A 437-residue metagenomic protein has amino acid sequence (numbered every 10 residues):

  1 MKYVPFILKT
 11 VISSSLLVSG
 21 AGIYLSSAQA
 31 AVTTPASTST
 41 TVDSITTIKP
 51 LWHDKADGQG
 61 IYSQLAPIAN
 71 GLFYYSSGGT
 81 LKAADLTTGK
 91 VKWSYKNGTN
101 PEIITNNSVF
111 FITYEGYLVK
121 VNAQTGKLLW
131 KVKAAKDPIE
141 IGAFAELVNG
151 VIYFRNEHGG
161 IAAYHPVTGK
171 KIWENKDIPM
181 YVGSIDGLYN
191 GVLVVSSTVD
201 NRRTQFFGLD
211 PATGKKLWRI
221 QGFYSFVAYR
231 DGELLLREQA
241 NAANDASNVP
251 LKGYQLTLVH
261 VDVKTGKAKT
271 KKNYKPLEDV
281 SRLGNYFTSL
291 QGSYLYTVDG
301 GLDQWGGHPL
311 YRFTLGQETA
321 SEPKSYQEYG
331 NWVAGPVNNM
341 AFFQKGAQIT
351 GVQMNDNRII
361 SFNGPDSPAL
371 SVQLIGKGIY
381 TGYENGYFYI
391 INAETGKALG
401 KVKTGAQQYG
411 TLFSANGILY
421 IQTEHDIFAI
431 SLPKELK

Functional and structural regions predicted by a protein language model:
M1-V11, Y24: Bacterial Sec-dependent N-terminal signal peptides
S14-L16: N-terminal prepro-regions of secreted/extracellular proteins
V18-S37: Sec-dependent signal peptide cleavage junction
A31-Q64, Y74, K90-K96, L128-A134 (+8 more regions): Aromatic (tryptophan-biased) beta-strands that constitute blades/sheets of beta-rich domains
T33, G58-T80, Y95-V119, V132 (+8 more regions): Repeat-blade elements of multi-bladed beta-propeller folds
N70, T87-T88, Q124-T125, N149 (+8 more regions): Residue-level recognition of short loop/turn positions
